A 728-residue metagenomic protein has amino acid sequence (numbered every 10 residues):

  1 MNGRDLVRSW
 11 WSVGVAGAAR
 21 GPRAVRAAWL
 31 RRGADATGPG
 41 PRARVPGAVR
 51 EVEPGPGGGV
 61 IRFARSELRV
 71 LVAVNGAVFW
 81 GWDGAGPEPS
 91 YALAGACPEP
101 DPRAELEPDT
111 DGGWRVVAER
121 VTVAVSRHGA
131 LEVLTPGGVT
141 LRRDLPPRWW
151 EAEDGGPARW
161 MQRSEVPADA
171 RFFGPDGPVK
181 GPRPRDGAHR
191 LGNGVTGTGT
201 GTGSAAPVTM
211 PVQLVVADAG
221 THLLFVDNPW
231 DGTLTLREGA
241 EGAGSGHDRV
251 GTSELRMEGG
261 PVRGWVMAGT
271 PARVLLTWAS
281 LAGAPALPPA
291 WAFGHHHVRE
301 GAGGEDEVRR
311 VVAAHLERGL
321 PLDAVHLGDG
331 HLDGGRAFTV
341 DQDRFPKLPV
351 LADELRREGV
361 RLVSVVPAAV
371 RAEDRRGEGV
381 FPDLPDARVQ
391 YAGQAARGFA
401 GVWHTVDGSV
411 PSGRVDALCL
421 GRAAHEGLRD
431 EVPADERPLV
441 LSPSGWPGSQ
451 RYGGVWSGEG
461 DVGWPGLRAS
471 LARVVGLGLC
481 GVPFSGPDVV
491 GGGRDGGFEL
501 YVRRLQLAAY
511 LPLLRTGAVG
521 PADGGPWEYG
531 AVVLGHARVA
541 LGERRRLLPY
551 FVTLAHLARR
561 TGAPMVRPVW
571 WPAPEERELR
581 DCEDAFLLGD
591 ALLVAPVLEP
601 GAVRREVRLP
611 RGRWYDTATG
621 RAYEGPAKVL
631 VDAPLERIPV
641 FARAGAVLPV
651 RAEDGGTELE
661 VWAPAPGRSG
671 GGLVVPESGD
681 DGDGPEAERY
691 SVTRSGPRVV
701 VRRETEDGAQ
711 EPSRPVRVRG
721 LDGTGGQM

Functional and structural regions predicted by a protein language model:
M1-R32, T200, Q727-M728: Actinobacteria-biased recognition of intrinsically disordered, low-complexity terminal regions
N2-S12, R62-R65, V72, D83 (+6 more regions): Catalytic and substrate-binding clefts that recognize carbohydrates or anionic sugar/phosphate headgroups
V15-P56, R69-D111: A low-complexity, Ser/Thr/Gly/Pro-enriched, surface-exposed linker/loop concept that marks segments flanking
S66, A73-N75, D83-A85, E119-V121 (+16 more regions): An acidic- and aromatic-residue-enriched active-site/binding cleft used to recognize and process polar
V70, V212, H315, L355 (+3 more regions): A residue-level signal for conserved active-site and pocket-lining positions in enzyme catalytic cores
Y91-A92, P321-A537, P572-P574: Aromatic- and carboxylate-enriched substrate-binding clefts and catalytic-loop regions of carbohydrate-active enzymes
G137, H425-E431, D435-L439, G445-V455 (+4 more regions): Catalytic core of carbohydrate-active enzymes
L281-V298, A372-V380: N-terminal small/glycine-rich loop or linker at the start of catalytic domains across soluble metabolic enzymes
